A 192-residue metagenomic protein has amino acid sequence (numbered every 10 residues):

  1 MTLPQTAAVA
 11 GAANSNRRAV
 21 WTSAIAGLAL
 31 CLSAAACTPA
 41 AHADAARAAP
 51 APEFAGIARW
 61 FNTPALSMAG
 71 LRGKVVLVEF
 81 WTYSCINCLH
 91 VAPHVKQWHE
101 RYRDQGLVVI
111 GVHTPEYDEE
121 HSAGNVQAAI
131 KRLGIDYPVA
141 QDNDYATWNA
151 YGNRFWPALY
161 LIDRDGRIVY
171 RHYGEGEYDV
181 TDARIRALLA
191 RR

Functional and structural regions predicted by a protein language model:
T2-N14: Secretory targeting signals
A13-A24: N-terminal secretory signal peptides and thylakoid transit peptides that target proteins across membranes
S23-A35: Bacterial N-terminal signal peptides
C37-A69: N-terminal "domain-start" segment that seeds a small globular fold
W60, W81-S84, C88, W98 (+2 more regions): Signature tryptophan residues that serve as conserved aromatic anchors
L66-L89, V95, V109: Short active-site neighborhood of thiol/selenol oxidoreductases, capturing the structured segment around
K74, A129-Y137, Q141-R186: Thiol/disulfide oxidoreductase modules built on the thioredoxin-like
L89-L133, N143-N149: Structural microenvironment flanking redox-active thiols in thiol-disulfide oxidoreductases
